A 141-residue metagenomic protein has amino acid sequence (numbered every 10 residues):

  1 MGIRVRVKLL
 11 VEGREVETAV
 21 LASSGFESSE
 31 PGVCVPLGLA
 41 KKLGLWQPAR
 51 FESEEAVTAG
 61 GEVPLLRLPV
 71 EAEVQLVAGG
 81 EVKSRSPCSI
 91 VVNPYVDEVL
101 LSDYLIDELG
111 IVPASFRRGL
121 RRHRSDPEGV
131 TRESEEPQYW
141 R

Functional and structural regions predicted by a protein language model:
M1-R141: Pepsin/retropepsin-fold aspartyl endopeptidases
